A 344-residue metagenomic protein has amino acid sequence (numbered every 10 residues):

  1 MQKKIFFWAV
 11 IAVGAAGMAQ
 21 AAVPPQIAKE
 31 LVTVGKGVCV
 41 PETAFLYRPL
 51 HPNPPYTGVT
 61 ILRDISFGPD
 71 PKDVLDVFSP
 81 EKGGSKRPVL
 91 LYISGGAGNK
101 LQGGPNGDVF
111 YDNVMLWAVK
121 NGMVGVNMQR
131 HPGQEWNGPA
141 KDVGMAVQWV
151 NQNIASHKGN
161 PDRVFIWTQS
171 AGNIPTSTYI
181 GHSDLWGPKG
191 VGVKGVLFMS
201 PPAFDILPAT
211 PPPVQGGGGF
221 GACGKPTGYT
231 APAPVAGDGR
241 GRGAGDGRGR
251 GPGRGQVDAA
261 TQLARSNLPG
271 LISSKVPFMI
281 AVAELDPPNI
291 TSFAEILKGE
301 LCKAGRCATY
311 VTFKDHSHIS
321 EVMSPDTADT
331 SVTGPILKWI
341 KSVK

Functional and structural regions predicted by a protein language model:
W8-G17: Bacterial N-terminal signal peptides
V23-S85: N-terminal cap/lid segment of alpha/beta-hydrolase-fold proteins
P49-T57, V193-K194, F198-G270, V276: Mobile cap/lid helix-loop segments that gate and shape the active-site cleft of serine hydrolases
G83-R87, G96-N137: Short substrate-entry loop that stabilizes the transition state in hydrolases
L91-G95, V282: The conserved beta1-alpha1 loop
I93, M199, F313-H316: Alpha/beta-hydrolase
Q148-G217, G224, Y229-P234: Primarily recognizes the serine-hydrolase "nucleophile elbow" in alpha/beta-hydrolase and SGNH/GDSL folds
M279-A281, L285-K298, C302-K344: C-terminal catalytic histidine-bearing segment of alpha/beta-hydrolase fold enzymes
